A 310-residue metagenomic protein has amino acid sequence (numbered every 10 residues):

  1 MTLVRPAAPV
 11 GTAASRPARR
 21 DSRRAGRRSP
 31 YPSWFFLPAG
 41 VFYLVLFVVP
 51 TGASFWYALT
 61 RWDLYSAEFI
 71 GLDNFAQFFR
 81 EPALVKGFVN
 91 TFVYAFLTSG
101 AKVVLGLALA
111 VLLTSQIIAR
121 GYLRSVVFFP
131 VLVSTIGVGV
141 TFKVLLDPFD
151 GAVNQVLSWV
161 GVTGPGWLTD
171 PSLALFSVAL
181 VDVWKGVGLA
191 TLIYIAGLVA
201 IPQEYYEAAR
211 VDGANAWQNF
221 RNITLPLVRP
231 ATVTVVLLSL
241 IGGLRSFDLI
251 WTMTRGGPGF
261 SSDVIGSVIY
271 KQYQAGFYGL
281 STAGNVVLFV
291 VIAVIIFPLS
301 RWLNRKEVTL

Functional and structural regions predicted by a protein language model:
M1-R20: Short, intrinsically disordered terminal tails adjacent to the first/last structured region
R28-L310: A structural signal for multi-pass alpha-helical bundles of membrane permease subunits that mediate small-molecule
